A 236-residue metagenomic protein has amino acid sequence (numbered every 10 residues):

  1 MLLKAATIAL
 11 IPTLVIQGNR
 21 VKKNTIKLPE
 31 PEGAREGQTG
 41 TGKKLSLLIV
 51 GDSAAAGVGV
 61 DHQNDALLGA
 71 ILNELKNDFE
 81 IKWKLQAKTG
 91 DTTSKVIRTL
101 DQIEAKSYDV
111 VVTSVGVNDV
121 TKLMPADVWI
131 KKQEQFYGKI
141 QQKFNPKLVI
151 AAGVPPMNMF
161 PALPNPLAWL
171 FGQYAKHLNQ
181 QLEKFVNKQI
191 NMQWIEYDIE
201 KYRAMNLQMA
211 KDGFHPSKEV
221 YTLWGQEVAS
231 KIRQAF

Functional and structural regions predicted by a protein language model:
M1-L48, A229, R233-F236: N-terminal secretory targeting modules
K44-L48, A54-K131: Conserved SGNH/GDSL esterase-like catalytic core that processes O-acyl groups on lipids and polysaccharides
S114, A152-G153: Alpha/beta-hydrolase-fold catalytic nucleophile elbow
M124-K132, P166-Y174, D212, P216-E219: Alpha-helix N-cap and loop-to-helix initiation/capping positions
Q133-G138, N179: Generic structural signal for well-ordered alpha-helices, preferentially at hydrophobic/aromatic core positions
F144-L148: A short helix->loop->beta-strand "cap" motif at the edges of active sites that frequently abuts
M159-E196: Substrate-gating cap/lid alpha-helix
A210-F236: Histidine-centered active-site loop/cap adjacent to the catalytic His in serine esterases/O-acetyl transfer systems
